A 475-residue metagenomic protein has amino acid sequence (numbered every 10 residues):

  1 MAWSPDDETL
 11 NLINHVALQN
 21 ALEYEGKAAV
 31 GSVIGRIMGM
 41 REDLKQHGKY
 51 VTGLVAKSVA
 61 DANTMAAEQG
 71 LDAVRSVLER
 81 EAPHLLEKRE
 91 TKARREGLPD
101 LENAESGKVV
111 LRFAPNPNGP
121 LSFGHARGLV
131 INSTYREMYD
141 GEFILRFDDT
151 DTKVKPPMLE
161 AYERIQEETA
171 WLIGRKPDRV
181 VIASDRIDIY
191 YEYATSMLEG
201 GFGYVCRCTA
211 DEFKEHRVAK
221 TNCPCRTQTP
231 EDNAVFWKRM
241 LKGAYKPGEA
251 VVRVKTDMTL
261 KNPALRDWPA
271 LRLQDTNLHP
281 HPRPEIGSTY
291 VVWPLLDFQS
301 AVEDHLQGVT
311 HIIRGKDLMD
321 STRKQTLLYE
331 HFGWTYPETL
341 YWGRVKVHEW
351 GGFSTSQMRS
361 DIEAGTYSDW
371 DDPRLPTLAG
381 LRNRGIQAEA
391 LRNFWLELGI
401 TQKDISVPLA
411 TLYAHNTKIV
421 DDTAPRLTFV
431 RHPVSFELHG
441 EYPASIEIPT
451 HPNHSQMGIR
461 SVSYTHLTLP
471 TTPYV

Functional and structural regions predicted by a protein language model:
M1-C225, N233, D317-T355, R359-T366: N-terminal Rossmann-like or analogous alpha/beta NTP/dinucleotide-binding catalytic cores that position adenine
E42, Q46, I312, K316 (+3 more regions): Generic amphipathic alpha-helical segments used as scaffolds and interaction surfaces in large, multi-domain proteins
L111-G119, I144-D151, L306-I313, D372-L378 (+1 more regions): Glycine- and acidic
R112-A114, R146-D148, C206, K255 (+5 more regions): Generic beta-strand/beta-sheet core signal
R127-E137, Y162-T169, S288, V292-S300 (+3 more regions): Structured alpha-helical segments in the cores of large, soluble enzyme domains
S196, G200-M358, T366, H415-L467 (+1 more regions): Active-site cores that bind ATP or allylic diphosphates and position pyrophosphate for catalysis
I362-W370, R374-N383: Extended, non-catalytic structural segments that build the interaction scaffolds of large macromolecular assemblies
P376-R384, A388-A444: Extended, domain-scale alpha-helical bundle/helix-rich regions
